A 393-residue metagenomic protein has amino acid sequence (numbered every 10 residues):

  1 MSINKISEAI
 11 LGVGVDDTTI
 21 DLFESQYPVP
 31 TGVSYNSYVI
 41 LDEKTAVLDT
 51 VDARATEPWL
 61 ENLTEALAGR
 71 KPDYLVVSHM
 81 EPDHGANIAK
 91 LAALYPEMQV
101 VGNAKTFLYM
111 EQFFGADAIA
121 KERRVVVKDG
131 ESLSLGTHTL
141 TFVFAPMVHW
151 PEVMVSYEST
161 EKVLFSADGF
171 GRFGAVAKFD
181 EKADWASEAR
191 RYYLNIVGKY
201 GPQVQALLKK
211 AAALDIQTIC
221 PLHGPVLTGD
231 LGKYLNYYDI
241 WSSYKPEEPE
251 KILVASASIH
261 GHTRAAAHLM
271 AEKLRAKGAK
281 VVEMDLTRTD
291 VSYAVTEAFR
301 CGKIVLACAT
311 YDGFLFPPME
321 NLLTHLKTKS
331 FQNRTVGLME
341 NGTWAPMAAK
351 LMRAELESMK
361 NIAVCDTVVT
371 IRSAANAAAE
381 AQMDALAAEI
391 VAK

Functional and structural regions predicted by a protein language model:
I3-E65, V155-E158, K162-F165, T263: Conserved beta-strand hairpin/beta-sheet module of binuclear metal-dependent hydrolase folds, prominently
N4-E8, G102-V153, Y200-A206: Metallo-beta-lactamase
E43, R54-V101: Active-site metal-binding motif and surrounding structural segment of the metallo-beta-lactamase
L48-T50, P72-M80, Q99-N103, L164-D168 (+1 more regions): Active-site neighborhood of phospho(di)ester-bond hydrolases with catalytic His/Asp-centered motifs
N87, D290-A294: Short acidic active-site motifs
V176, D180, D184-I219, H223-V226 (+2 more regions): FMN-binding flavodoxin-like domain, especially the glycine-rich phosphate-binding loop
H223-P249: Terminal amphipathic helices with adjacent charged low-complexity linkers/tails
A255-K277: Short, charged N-terminal beta->alpha structural module
